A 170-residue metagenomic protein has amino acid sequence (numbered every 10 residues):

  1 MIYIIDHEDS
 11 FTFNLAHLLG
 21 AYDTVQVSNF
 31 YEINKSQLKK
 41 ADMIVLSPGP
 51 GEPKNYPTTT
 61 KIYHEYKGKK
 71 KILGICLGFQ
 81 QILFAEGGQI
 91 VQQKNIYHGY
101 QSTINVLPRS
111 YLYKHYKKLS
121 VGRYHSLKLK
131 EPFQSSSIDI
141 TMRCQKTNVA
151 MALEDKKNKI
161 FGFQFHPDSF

Functional and structural regions predicted by a protein language model:
I2-A21: Short, charged N-terminal beta->alpha structural module
F11, G51-E52, K130: Glycine-rich nucleotide phosphate-binding loop and flanking beta-alpha elements of Rossmann-like dinucleotide-binding
Y22-S36: A short, well-structured beta->alpha microelement
I33-A41, F133: Short amphipathic alpha-helix with an adjacent loop that forms part of the alpha/beta core around
A41-Y113, K118-S120: Cysteine-nucleophile active-site neighborhood
S110-K157: Catalytic beta-strand/loop cores that center a nucleophilic Ser/Cys/Thr and support acyl-enzyme chemistry
V121, F161-F165: Active-site-proximal beta-strand elements of phosphoester/diester hydrolases
P167-F170: Acyltransferase
